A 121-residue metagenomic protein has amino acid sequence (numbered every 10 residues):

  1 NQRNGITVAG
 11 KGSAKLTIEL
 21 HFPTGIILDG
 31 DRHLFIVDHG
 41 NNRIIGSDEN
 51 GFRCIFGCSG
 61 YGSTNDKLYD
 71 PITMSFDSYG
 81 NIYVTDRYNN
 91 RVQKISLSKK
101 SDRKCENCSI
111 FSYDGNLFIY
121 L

Functional and structural regions predicted by a protein language model:
N1-T24, E49-S75, D102-L121: Gly/Pro-rich loop segments of beta-rich domains
G5, N42-I44, N90-V92: Structural signal for beta-propeller blades
L28-D31, F76-Y79: Residue-level detector of Asp-centered blade-edge/turn motifs that repeat once per structural unit in beta-propeller
L34-F35, N81-Y83: Conserved beta-propeller blade signature
H39, R87, L97: Short loop/turn segments immediately following the C-termini of beta-strands
S75, V84-D86: Contiguous, function-dense segments enriched for cysteine-driven chemistry and partner/ligand-binding capacity
K94-K100: Short beta-strand-to-coil "C-cap" segments at the C-terminal boundary of structured domains/repeats, marking
